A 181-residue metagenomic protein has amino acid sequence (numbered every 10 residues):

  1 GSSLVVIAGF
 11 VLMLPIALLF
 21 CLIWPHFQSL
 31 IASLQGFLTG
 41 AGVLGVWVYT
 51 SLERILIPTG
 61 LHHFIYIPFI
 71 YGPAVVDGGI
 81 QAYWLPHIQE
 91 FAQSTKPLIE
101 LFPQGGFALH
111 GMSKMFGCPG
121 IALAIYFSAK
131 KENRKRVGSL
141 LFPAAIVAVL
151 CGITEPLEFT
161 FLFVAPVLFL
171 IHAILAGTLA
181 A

Functional and structural regions predicted by a protein language model:
G1-F10, L19, S94-A181: Membrane-embedded transport cores of multi-pass solute transporters
G1-P58, I65-I70, A181: Signature of multi-pass transmembrane helix bundles
I16, F64, P68-D77, L141 (+2 more regions): Generic preference for flexible, low-structure residues
L44-G117, L123-K131: Membrane-embedded translocation segments of transport machinery
